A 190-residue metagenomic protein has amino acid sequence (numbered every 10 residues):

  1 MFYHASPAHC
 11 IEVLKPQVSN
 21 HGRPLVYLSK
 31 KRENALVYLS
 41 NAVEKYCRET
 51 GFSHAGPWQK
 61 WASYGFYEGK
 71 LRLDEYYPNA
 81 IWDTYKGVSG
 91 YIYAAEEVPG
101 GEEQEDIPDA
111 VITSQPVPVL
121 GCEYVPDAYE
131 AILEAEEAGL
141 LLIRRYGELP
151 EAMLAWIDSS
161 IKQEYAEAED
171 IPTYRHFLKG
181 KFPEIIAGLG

Functional and structural regions predicted by a protein language model:
M1-R23, Y38-N41: ADP-ribose/NAD+-binding catalytic cleft of ART/PARP-like enzymes
G22, N41-G190: Conserved NAD+-utilizing ADP-ribose enzyme module
P24-L28: Surface-exposed, glycine/proline- and aromatic-rich loop segments on solvent-exposed faces across compartments
K31: Short, conserved phosphate/pyrophosphate- and ester-handling motifs at nucleotide-, phospho-/glycolipid
